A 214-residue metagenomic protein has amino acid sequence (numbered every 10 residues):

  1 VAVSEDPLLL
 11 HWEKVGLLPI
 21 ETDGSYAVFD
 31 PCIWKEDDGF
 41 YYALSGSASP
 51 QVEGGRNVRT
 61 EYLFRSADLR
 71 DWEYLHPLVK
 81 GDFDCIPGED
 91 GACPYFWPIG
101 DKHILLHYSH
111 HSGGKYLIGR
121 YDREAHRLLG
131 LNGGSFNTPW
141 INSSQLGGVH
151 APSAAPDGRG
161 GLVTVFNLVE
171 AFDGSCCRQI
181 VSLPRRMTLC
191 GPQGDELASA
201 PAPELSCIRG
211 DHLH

Functional and structural regions predicted by a protein language model:
V1-H214: Carbohydrate-active catalytic/glycan-binding domains of CAZyme proteins, especially the secreted or lumenal ectodomains
